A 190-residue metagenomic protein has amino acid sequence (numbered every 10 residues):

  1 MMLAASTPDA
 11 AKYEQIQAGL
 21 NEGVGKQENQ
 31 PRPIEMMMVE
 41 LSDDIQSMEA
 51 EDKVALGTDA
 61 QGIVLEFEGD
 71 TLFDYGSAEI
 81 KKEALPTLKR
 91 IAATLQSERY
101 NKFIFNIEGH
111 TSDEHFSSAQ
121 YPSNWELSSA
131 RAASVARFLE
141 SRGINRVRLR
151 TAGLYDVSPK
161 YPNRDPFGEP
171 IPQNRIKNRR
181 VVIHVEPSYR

Functional and structural regions predicted by a protein language model:
M1-D43, E51-K53: Short terminal targeting/anchoring segments
K12, I16, M37, L41 (+4 more regions): Stable alpha-helical elements in mature extracytoplasmic
Q17, N21-V24, E66-D74: Acidic/histidine-rich, surface-exposed loop or edge segments in extracytoplasmic proteins
R32-M37, L65-T71, E79-K82, P86: Long, amphipathic, non-transmembrane alpha-helical coiled-coil-like segments that mediate oligomerization/assembly
D43-L56, K89-R99: Short amphipathic alpha-helices and their capping/turn segments at secondary-structure boundaries
A50-D52, D59-I63, F67-G69, G76 (+3 more regions): Envelope-exposed proteins and targeting segments
L72-D74, A78-E83, R90, Q96-E98 (+1 more regions): Periplasmic OmpA-like peptidoglycan-binding domain that tethers envelope proteins to the cell wall
